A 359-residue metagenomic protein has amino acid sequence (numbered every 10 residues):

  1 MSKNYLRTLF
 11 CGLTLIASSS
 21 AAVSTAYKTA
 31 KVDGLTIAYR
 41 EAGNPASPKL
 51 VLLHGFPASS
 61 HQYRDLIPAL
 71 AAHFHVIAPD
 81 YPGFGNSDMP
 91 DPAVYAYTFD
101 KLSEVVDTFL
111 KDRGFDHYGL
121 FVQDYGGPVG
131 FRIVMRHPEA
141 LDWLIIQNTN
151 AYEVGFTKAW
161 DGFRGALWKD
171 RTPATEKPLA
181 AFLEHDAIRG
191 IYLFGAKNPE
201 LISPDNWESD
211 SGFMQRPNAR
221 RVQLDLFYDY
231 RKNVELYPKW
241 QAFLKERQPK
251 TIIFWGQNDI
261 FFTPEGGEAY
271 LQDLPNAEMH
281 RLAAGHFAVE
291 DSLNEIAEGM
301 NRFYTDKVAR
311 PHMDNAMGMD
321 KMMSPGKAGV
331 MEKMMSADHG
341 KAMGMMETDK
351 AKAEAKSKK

Functional and structural regions predicted by a protein language model:
T8-S18: Bacterial N-terminal signal peptides
V23-T25, T29-I37, A42-P45, K49 (+6 more regions): Flexible "cap/lid" subdomain of the alpha/beta-hydrolase fold that forms the substrate-access gate
L52-G55, A78: Structural cue for short, hydrophobic secondary-structure segments
G55-A58, D124: Active-site glycine-rich loops that stabilize anionic/oxyanionic intermediates across multiple enzyme folds
P57, P82-G85, A151, G285-A288: Alpha/beta-hydrolase active-site loop signature
P57-D65, V76: Serine-hydrolase catalytic-loop signature spanning alpha/beta hydrolases and amidase-signature enzymes
G285-A297: Catalytic histidine-centered segment of alpha/beta-hydrolase-like enzymes
D314-K359: Intrinsically disordered, low-complexity terminal tails/loops enriched in metal-binding residues
